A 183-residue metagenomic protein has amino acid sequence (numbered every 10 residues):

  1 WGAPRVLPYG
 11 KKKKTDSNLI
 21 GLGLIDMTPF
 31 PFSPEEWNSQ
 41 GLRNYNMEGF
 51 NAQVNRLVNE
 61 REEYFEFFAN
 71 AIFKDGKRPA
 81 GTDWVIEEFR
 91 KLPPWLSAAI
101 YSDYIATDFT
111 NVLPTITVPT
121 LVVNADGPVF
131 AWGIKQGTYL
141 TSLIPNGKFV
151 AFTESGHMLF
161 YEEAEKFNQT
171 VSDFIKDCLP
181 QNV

Functional and structural regions predicted by a protein language model:
G2-V6: Gly/Ala-rich beta-loop-alpha elbow adjacent to hydrolase catalytic centers
L7, T138-Y139, E165: Active-site phosphate/pyrophosphate- and oxyanion-stabilizing loops and adjacent acidic/basic residues in soluble
L7-N59: Flexible "cap/lid" loop of the alpha/beta hydrolase fold
P8-K12, S142, Q169, D173: Short, well-ordered alpha-helices that flank and scaffold nucleotide-derived cofactor binding pockets
S33-N38, I134-K135, E162-A164: Short aromatic-enriched loop/helix-cap "lid" or pocket-rim segments at secondary-structure transitions that line
S33-Y45, N55-P114: Conserved alpha/beta-hydrolase catalytic His-Asp/Glu region
T115-S155, Y161: Conserved loop-alpha-helix segment in the C-terminal half of the alpha/beta-hydrolase fold that carries the catalytic
N146-V183: Catalytic active-site module of serine/aspartate enzymes centered on a nucleophile-bearing elbow/loop
